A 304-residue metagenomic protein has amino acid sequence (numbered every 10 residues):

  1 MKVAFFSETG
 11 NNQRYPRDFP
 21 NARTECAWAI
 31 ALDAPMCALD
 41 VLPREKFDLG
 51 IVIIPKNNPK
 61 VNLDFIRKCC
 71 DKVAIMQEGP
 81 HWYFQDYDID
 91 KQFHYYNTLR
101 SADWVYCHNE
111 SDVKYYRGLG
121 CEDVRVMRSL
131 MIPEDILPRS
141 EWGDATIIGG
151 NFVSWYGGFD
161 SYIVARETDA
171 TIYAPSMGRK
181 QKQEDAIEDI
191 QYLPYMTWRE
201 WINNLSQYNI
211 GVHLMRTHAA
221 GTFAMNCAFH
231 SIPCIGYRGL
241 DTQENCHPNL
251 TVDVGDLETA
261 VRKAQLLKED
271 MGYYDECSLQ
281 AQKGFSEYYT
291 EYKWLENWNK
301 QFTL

Functional and structural regions predicted by a protein language model:
M1-F65, Y115, N249-D253, E296 (+1 more regions): N-terminal pre-catalytic "stem/leader" segment of glycosyltransferase-like enzymes
P16-N21, P133-D135, R139-A186, Y192-W198: Conserved catalytic-core segment of nucleotide-activated headgroup transferases in glycan assembly
P20, E269-T303: A charged, aromatic-enriched C-terminal amphipathic alpha-helix characteristic of glycosyltransferases across folds
Y87-V105: Membrane-proximal helix-turn-helix segments that form the acceptor-binding/catalytic region of lipid-linked
D103-Y115, C121-I136: Donor nucleotide-sugar binding/catalytic pocket of nucleotide-sugar-dependent glycosyltransferases
I202, A224-H230, Q243: Short alpha-helical segment that forms part of, or immediately flanks, the ligand-binding pocket in carbohydrate-active
S206-A219, I232: Acidic donor-binding loop of glycosyltransferase active sites
P248-L257, L266-M271: Conserved acidic donor-binding segment of nucleotide-sugar-dependent glycosyltransferases
